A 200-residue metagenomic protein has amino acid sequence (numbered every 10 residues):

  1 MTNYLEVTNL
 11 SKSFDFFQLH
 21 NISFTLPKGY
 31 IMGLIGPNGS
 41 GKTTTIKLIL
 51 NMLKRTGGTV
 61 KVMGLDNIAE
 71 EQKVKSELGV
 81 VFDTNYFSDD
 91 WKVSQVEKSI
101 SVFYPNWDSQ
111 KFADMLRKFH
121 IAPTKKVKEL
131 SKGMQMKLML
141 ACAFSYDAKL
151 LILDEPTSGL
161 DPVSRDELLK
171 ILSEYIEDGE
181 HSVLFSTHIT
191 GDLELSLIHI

Functional and structural regions predicted by a protein language model:
V7-L10, F17-P27, L34, G58: Conserved beta-strand
G36-G41: Walker A (P-loop) phosphate-binding loop of ABC-type ATPase nucleotide-binding domains
L50: Helix-to-loop junction immediately C-terminal to a conserved catalytic motif
G58-D66, K73-V74: Conserved ABC transporter NBD signature motif
Q72, S76, V80-M139: ABC-family P-loop ATPase nucleotide-binding domains
L151-E155: Catalytic Walker B motif of ABC-type/P-loop ATPase nucleotide-binding domains
I198-I200: Conserved small/polar residues in nucleotide/adenosyl-binding loops
